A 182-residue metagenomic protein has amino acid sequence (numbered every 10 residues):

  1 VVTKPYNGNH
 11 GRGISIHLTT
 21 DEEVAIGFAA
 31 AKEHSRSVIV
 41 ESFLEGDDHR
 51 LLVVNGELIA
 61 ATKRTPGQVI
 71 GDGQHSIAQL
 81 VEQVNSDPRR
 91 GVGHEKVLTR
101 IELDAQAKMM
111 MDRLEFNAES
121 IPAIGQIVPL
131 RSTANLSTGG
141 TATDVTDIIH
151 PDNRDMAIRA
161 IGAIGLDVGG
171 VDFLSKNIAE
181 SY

Functional and structural regions predicted by a protein language model:
V1-E102, H150-D155: Active-site nucleotide/adenylate-binding loops and adjacent lid/helix of ATP-dependent enzymes
A30, H34, V84-A179: A long amphipathic alpha-helix within ATP-dependent nucleotide-binding catalytic cores
L52, E180-Y182: Short glycine-biased active-site loop of nucleotidyltransferases that positions the nucleotide triphosphate and helps
